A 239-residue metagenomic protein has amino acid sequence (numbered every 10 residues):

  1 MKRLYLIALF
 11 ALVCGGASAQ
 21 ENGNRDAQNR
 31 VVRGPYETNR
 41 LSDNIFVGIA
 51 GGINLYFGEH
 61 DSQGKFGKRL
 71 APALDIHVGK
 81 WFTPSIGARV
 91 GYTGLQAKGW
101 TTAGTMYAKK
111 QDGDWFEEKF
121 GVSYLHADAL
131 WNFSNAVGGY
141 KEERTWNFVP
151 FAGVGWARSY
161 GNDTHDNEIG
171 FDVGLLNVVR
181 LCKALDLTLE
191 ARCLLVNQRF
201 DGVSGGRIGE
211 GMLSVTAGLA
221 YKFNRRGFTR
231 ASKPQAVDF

Functional and structural regions predicted by a protein language model:
M1-R40, R226-F239: Cleavable N-terminal export/targeting peptides
Q20-G79, G161: Short glycine/proline- and aromatic-enriched beta-strand/turn motifs that initiate or cap beta-hairpins
G34-N44, S85, N135-N147, L181-A184 (+1 more regions): Short loop/turn motifs that connect adjacent beta-strands in outer-membrane beta-barrel proteins
D43, F66-L74, G121-L125, W146 (+2 more regions): Residues that define the transmembrane beta-barrel architecture of outer-membrane proteins
V47-G51, V78, I86, V90 (+5 more regions): Membrane-embedded beta-strand positions of outer-membrane beta-barrel proteins
G51-F57, Y92-K98, F133-N135, V154-Y160 (+2 more regions): Transmembrane beta-strands of outer-membrane beta-barrel pores
P84-E168: Gram-negative (and chloroplast) outer-membrane scaffold detector with strong preference for beta-barrel transmembrane
A88, A97-G104, W115, C182-F239: Predominantly the C-terminal beta-signal and adjacent terminal strand-loop region of outer-membrane beta-barrel
